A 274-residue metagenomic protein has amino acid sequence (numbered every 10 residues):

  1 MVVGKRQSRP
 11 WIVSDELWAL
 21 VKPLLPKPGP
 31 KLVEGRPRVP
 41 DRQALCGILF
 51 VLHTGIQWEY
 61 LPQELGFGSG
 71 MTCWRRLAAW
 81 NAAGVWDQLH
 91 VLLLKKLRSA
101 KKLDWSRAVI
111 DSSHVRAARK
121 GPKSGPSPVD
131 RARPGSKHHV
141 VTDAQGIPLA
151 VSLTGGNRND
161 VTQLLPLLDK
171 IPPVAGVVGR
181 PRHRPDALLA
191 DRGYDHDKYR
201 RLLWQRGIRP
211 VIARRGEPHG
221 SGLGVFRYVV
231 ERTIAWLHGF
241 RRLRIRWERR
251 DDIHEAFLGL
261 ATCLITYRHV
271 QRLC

Functional and structural regions predicted by a protein language model:
M1-C274: Short alpha-helical elements
